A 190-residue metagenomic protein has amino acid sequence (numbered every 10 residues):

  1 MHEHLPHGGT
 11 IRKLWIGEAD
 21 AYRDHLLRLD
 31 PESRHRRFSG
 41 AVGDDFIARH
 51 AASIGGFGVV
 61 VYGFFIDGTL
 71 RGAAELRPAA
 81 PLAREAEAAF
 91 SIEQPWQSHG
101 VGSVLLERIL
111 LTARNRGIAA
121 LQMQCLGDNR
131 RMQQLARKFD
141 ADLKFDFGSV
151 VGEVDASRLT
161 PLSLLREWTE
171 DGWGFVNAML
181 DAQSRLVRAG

Functional and structural regions predicted by a protein language model:
M1-H7, Q124-G190: Terminal substrate-recognition subdomain of acyl/acetyltransferases
G9-D24: A short beta-loop-alpha structural element at the N-terminal edge of CoA-dependent acyl/N-acetyltransferase catalytic
L27-P31: Residues that cap or delimit alpha-helices
R36-E85, E93: Acetyl-CoA-dependent GNAT
R37, Q122-M123: Short catalytic-loop micro-motif centered on adjacent basic/acidic residues
A89-S98, L126: A short, internal acetyl-CoA/4′-phosphopantetheine-binding micro-motif in the GNAT/acyltransferase core
S98-A113, A120, Q134, K138: Conserved acetyl-CoA-binding loop-helix of GNAT-fold acetyltransferases
